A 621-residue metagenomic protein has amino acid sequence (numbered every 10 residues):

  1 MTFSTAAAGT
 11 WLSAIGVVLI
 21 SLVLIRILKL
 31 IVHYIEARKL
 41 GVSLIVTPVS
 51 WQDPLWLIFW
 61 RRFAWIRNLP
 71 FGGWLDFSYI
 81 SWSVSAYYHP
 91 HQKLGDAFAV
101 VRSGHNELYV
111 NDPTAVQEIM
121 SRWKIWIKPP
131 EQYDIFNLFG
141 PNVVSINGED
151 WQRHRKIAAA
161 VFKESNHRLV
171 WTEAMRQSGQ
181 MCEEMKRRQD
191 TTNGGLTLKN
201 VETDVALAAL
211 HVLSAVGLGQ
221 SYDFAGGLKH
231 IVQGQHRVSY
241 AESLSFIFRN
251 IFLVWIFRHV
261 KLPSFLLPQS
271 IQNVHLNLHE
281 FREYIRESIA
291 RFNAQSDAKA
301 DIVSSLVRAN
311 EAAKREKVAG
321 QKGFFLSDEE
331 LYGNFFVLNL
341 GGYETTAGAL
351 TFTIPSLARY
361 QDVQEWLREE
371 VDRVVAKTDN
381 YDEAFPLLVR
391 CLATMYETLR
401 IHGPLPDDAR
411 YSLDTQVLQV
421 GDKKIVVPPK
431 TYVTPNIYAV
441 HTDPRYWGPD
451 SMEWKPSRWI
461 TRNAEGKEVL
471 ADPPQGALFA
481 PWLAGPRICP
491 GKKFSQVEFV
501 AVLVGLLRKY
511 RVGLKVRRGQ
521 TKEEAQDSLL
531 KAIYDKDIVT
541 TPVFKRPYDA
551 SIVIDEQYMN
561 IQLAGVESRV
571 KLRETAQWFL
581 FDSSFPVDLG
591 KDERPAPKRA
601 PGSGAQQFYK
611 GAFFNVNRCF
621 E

Functional and structural regions predicted by a protein language model:
T2-A6, P542-E621: C-terminal helix/juxtamembrane-tail motif
T2-V144, E149, R153, M175-Q180 (+4 more regions): N-terminal membrane-proximal hinge/A-helix region immediately C-terminal to the signal-anchor transmembrane segment
G73-Y88, T378-G421, Y558: Conserved cytochrome P450 K-helix E-x-x-R motif and the immediately C-terminal K′/meander segment
K128-F136, L169-L350, V371: Cytochrome P450 heme-thiolate monooxygenase catalytic core
A174, L338-G348, P355, A471-L529 (+2 more regions): Cytochrome P450 heme-iron axial ligand motif
M175, Q233-S243, S356-L405, P428-T431 (+3 more regions): Cytochrome P450 I-helix active-site segment
Y222-D223, Q361-Q364, K492-V543, V570 (+3 more regions): Cytochrome P450 heme-binding "Cys pocket" and the immediately downstream C-terminal segment
P435-V469: Conserved cytochrome P450 K-helix/beta-meander segment immediately N-terminal to the heme-binding cysteine loop
